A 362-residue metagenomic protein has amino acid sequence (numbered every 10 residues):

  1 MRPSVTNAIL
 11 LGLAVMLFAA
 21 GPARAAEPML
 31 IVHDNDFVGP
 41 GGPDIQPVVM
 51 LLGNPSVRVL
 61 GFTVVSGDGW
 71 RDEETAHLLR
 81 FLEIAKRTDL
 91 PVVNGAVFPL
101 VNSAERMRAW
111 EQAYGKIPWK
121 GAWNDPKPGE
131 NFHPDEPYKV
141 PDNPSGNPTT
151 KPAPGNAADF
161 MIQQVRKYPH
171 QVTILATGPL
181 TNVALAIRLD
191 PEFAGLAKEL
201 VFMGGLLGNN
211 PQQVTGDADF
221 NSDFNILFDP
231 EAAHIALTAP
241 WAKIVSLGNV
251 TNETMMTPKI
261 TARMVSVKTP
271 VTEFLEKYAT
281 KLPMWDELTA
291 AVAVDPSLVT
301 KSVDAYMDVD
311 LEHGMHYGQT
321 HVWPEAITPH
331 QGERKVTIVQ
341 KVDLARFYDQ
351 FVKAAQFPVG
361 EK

Functional and structural regions predicted by a protein language model:
M1-N7: Positively charged n-region of N-terminal signal peptides that target proteins for export
A8-A20: Bacterial N-terminal signal peptides
G21-A25: Sec/Tat signal peptide C-region and signal peptidase I cleavage site
A26-E83, R87-T88, N124-S246: Active-site histidine-anchored catalytic micro-motif
E27-M29, Q46-N54, R58-V59, F224-K362: Conformational coupling and interaction surfaces
D89-P91, P118: Ligand-binding beta-strand-loop-alpha-helix segment within the catalytic cores of soluble metabolic enzymes
P91-P99: A short, structured active-site edge motif that brings together acidic residues
A109-P128: A charged helix-plus-loop insertion that forms the helical arch/lid used to bind and gate nucleic-acid substrates
